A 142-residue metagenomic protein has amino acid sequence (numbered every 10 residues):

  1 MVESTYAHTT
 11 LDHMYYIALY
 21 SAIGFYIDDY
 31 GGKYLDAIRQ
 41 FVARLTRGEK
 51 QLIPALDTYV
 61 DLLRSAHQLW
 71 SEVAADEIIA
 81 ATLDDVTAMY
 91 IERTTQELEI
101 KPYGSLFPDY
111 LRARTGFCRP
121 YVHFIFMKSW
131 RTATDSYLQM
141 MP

Functional and structural regions predicted by a protein language model:
M1-P142: Alpha-helical, largely C-terminal catalytic domains that coordinate divalent metal ions via clustered Asp/Glu/His
